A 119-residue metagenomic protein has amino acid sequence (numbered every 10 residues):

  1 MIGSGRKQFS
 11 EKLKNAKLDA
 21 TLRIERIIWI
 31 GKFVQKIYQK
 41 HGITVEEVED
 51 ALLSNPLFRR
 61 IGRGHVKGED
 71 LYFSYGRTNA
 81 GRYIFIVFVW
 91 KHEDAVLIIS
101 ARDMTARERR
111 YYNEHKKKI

Functional and structural regions predicted by a protein language model:
M1-I119: Ribonuclease/tRNase effector modules and their secretory precursors
